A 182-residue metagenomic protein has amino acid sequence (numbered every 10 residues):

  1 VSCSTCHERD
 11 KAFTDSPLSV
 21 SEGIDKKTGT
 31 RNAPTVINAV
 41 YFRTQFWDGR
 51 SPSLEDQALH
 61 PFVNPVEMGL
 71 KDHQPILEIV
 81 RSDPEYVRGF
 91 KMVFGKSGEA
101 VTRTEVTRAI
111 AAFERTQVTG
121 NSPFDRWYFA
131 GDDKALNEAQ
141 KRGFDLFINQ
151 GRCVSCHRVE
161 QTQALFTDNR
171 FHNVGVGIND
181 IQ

Functional and structural regions predicted by a protein language model:
V1-H60, P123-Q182: Short glycine/threonine-rich turn/loop motifs
P61-G69: Short loop->beta-strand "edge-of-pocket" segments that line small-molecule binding or catalytic clefts across diverse
G69, Q74-K141, D145, N149 (+1 more regions): Post-cleavage N-terminal segment of exported redox proteins
